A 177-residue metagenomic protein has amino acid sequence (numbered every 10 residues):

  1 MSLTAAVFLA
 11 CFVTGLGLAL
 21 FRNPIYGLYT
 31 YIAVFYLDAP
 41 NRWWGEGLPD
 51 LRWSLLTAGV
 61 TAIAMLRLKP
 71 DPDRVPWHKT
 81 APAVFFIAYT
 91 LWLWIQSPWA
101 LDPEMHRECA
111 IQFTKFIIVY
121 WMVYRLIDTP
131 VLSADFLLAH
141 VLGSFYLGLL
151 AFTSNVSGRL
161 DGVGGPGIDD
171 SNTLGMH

Functional and structural regions predicted by a protein language model:
M1-I95, L101-E104, E108, D128-V141: Transmembrane signal-anchor hairpin modules in multi-pass inner-membrane enzymes, especially those that act on
V13-T14, V119-Y120, D161, G167: Preference for short coil/turn "hinge" residues that link or interrupt alpha-helices
T30, L56, V119-Y120, L149 (+1 more regions): A general structural signal for well-ordered alpha-helical segments in protein cores
L37, L51, I95, I111-T114 (+2 more regions): Residue-level micro-sites within transmembrane alpha helices that shape and flank functional polar/acidic positions
R42, E108-A110, R125, V131 (+1 more regions): Membrane-interface segments at transmembrane-helix junctions in multi-pass inner-membrane proteins
W44-E46, I117, F152: Juxtamembrane helix-loop transition sites at the ends of transmembrane segments in multi-pass membrane proteins
I95-Q96, S154: Structural signal for alpha-helical transmembrane segments and their membrane-water exit/capping regions in multi-pass
K115-V123, F145: Transmembrane alpha-helical segments
